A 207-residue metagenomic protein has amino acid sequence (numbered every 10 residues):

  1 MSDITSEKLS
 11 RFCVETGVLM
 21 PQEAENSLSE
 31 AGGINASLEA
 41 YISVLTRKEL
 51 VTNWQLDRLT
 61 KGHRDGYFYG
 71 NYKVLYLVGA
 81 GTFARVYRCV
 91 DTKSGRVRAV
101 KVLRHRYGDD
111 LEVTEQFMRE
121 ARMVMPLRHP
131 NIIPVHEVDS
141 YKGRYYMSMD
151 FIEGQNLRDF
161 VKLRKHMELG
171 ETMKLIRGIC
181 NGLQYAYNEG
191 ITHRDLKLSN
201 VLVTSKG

Functional and structural regions predicted by a protein language model:
M1-L75: Short N-terminal regulatory/linker segments that flank and modulate the kinase catalytic core
C13, H63-G207: Conserved ATP-binding/catalytic core of the eukaryotic-like protein kinase fold, especially serine/threonine kinases
